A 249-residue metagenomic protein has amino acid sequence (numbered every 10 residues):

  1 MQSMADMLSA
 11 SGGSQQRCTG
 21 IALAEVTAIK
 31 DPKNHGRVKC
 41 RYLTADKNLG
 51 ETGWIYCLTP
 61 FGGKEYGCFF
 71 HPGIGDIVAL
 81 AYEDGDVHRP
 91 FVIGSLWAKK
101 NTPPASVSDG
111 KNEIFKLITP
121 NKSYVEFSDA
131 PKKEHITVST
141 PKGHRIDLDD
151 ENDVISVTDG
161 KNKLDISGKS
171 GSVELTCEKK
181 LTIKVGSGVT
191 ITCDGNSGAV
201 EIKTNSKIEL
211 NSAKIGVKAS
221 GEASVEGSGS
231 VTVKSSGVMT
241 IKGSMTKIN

Functional and structural regions predicted by a protein language model:
M1-S11, C18, L23, F69 (+2 more regions): Right-handed beta-helix
G13, G63-G67: Alpha-helix capping and helix-loop boundary segments enriched in small/acidic/polar residues
T27-K30, T44-D46, D86, L96: A generic structural motif
D31-P32, H71: Residue-level "contact hotspot" at macromolecular interaction interfaces
K33-R41: Short aromatic-glycine-enriched beta-strand elements
R41-D46, E51-T52, G75-L80: Catalytic cores of peptidoglycan-degrading enzymes
T52-W54, E151-N152: Extended Gly/Ser/Thr-rich low-complexity repeat segments, especially those forming or decorating extracellular
W54-K64: Short, structured beta-strand/loop micro-motifs enriched in basic residues and often containing a Trp
